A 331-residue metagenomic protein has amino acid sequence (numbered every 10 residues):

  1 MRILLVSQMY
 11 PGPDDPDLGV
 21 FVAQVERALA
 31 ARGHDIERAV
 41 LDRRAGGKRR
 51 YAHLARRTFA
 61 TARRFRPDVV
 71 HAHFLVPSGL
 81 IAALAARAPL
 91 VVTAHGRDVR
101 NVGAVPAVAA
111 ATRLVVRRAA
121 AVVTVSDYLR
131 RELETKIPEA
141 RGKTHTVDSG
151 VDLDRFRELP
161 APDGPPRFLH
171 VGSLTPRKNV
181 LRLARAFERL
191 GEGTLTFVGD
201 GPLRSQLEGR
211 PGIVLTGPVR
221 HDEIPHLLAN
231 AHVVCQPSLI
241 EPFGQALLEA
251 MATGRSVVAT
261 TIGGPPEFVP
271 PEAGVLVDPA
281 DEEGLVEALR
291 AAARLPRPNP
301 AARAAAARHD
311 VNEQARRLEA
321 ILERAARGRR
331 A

Functional and structural regions predicted by a protein language model:
L4, P160-E188, L195-T196: Conserved donor-binding/catalytic core segment of Leloir-type glycosyltransferases
D17, P296-E323: A charged, aromatic-enriched C-terminal amphipathic alpha-helix characteristic of glycosyltransferases across folds
V116, P218-V219, H226-A231: Short alpha-helical donor nucleotide-sugar binding micro-motif in glycosyltransferases
Y128, G150: Carbohydrate-associated surface elements
S205-D222: Nucleotide-activated donor-binding/catalytic signature segment of Leloir-type glycosyltransferases, i.e., the conserved
L239: Aromatic "clamp/platform" in nucleotide-sugar-dependent glycosyltransferases that forms part of the donor/acceptor
S256-A259: Short hydrophobic beta-strand element within catalytic cores of glycosyltransferases and related nucleotide-activated
P271, V275-E282, A291-P296: Conserved acidic donor-binding segment of nucleotide-sugar-dependent glycosyltransferases
